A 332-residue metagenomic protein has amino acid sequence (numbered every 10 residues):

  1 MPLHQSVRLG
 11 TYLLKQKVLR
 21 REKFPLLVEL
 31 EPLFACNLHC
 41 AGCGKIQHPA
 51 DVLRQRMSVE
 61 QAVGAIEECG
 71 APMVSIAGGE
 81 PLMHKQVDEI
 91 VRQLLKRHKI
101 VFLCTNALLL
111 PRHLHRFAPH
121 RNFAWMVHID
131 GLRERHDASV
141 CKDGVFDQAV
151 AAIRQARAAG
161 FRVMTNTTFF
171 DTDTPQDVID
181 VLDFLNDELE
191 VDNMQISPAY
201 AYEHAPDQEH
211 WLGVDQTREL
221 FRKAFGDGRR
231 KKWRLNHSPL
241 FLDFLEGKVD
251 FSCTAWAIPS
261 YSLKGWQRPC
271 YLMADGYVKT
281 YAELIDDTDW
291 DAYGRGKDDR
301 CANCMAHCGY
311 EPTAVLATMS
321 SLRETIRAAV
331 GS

Functional and structural regions predicted by a protein language model:
M1, M57-S58, R97, R121 (+5 more regions): Radical SAM enzyme [4Fe-4S]-AdoMet core and its adjacent flexible, acidic and glycine-rich loops/tails across
P2-R116, H120-R121, T325, G331-S332: Conserved alpha-helical substructure of the radical SAM core
Q5-P25, S238-F241, L272-D289: Short, charged low-complexity linear segments at domain edges
F24, K264-S332: Flexible mid-to-C-terminal extensions adjoining Fe-S/redox cofactors in radical SAM and related proteins
A35, H39, S252, R300: The −1 position to Zn-ligating cysteines in a subset of zinc-ribbon hairpins
H48, G79, D130, A199 (+1 more regions): Flexible loop residues that form catalytic and substrate-binding hotspots at small-molecule/glycan-binding clefts
M83-H84, L110, D171-P175, Y277: Alpha-helix N-cap/loop-to-helix initiation residues
H113, R135-S139: Short, charged, surface-exposed secondary-structure boundary motifs
